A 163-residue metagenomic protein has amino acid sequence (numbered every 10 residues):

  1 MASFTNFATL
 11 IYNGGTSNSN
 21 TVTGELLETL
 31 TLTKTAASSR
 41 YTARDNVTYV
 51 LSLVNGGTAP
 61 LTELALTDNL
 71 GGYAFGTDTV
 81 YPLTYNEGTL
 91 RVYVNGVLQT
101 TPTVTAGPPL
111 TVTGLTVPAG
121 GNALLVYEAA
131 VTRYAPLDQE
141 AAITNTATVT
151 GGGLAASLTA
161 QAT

Functional and structural regions predicted by a protein language model:
M1-T163: Exported/extracytosolic protein signature
